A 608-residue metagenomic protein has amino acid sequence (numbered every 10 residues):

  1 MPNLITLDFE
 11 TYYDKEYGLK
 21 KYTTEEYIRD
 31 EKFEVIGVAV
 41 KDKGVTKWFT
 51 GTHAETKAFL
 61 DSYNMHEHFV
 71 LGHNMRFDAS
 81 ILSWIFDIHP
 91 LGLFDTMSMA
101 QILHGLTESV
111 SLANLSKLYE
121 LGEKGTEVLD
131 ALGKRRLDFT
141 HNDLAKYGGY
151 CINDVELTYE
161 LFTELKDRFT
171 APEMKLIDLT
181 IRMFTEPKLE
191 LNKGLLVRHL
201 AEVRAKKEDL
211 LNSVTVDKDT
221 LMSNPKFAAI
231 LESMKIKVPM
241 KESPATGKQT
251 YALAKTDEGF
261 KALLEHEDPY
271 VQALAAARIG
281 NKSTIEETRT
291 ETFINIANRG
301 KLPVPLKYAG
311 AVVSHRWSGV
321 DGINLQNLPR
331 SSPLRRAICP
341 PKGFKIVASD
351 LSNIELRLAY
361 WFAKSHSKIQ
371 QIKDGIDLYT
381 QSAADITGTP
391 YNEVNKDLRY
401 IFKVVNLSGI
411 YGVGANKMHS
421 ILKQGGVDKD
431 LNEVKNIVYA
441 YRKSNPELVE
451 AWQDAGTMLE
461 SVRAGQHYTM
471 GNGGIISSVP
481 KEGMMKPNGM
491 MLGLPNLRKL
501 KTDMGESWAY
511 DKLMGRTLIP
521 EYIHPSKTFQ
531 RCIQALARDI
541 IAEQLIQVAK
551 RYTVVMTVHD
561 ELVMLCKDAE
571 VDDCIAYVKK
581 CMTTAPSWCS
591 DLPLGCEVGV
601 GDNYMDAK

Functional and structural regions predicted by a protein language model:
P2-N3, T11-G44, T220-E393, A451-E561 (+1 more regions): Acidic, glycine-rich two-metal-ion catalytic cores of nucleic acid-processing enzymes
F33-K166, E173, I177, Q381-T387: Active-site-proximal helix-loop-helix substrate-binding element of RNase H-like nuclease domains
P90-L91, D130-M222, A363-K373, D377: Mixed-charge, glycine-rich, non-catalytic linkers/tails in nucleic-acid processing enzymes
F94-T96, L176, M222-K226, Y400 (+2 more regions): Short Gly/Ser/Thr- and Asp/Glu-enriched loop/turn motifs at secondary-structure junctions
D95, T158, D178-K188, N192-K193 (+5 more regions): Catalytic palm active-site di-aspartate
T140-D143, Y147-Y150, A171-L176, E202 (+14 more regions): Secondary-structure capping and boundary motifs in well-ordered enzyme cores
P172-D268, S408-L459: Extended, well-ordered alpha-helical scaffold/bundle regions in very large, multi-domain proteins
Y522, K567-A585, C589-K608: Activation/maturation switch segments at domain boundaries
